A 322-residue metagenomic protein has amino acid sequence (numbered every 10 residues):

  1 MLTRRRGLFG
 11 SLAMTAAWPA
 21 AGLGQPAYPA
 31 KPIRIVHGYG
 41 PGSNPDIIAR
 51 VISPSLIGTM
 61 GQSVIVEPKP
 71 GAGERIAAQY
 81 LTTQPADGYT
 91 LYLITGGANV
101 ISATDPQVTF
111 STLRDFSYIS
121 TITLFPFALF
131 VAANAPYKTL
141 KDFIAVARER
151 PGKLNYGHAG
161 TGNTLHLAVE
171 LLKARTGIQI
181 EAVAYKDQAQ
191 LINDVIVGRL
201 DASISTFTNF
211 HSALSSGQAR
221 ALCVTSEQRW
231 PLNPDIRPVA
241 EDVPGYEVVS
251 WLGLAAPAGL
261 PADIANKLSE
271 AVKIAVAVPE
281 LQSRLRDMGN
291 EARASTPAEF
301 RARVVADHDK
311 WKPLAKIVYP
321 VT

Functional and structural regions predicted by a protein language model:
M1-T15: N-terminal secretory signal peptides and thylakoid transit peptides that target proteins across membranes
W18, L23-D115, K153, G177-I204 (+2 more regions): N-terminal (or domain-start) structured segment
A30-P32, A174-R175, A262-T322: An extracytoplasmic/periplasmic, membrane-proximal ligand-sensing/linker region
N44, I48, I52, G73 (+12 more regions): Stable alpha-helical elements in mature extracytoplasmic
S53-I57, Q79-T82, E170, H211 (+5 more regions): Solvent-exposed, non-membrane alpha-helical residues enriched in polar/charged side chains
Y80-Y89, A103-Q190, V239, P244 (+1 more regions): Hinge/capping helix and adjacent helix->loop/strand transition within the periplasmic-binding protein
L93-A98, H158, D187-Q188, S205-F210 (+3 more regions): Beta->alpha turn/N-cap motifs
G97-Q107, L171-R175, A202-P234: A ligand-binding cleft/hinge motif common to bilobed small-molecule-binding domains
